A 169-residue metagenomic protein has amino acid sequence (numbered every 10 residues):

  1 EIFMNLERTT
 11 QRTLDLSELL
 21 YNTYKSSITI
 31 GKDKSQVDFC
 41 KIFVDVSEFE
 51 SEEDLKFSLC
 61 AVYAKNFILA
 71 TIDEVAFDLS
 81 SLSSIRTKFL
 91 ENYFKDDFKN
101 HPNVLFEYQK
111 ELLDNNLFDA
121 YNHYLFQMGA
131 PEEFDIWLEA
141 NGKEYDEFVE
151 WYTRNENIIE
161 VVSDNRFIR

Functional and structural regions predicted by a protein language model:
E1-S26: Alpha-helical protein-protein interaction scaffolds
L19-R169: Short beta-strand and adjacent turn/loop elements
